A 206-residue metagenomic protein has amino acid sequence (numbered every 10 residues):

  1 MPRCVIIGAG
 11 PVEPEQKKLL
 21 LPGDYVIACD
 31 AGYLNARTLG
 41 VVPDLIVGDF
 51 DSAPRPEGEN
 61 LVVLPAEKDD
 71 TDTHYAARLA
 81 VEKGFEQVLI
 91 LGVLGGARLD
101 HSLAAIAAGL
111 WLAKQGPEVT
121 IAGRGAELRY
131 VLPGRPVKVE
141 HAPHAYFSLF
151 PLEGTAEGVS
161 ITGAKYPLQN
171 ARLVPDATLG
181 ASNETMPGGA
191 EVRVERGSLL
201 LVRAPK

Functional and structural regions predicted by a protein language model:
M1-P56: N-terminal beta-strand-loop-alpha-helix module at the start of alpha/beta ligand-binding or catalytic domains
I7, I27-D30, G48, V62-V63 (+2 more regions): General beta-strand structural signal in soluble alpha/beta enzymes
P14-E15, D70-H74, R98-A104: Short glycine/serine/threonine-rich phosphate/pyrophosphate-binding segments that cradle anionic phosphate groups
R37, V81-E86: Non-catalytic positions within long, well-ordered alpha-helices that form the structural scaffold/packing of enzyme
N60-A66, G116-T120, H144-S148, T155: A glycine-rich helix N-cap at a beta->alpha junction
L61-K83: Short phosphate-binding loop-to-helix
L89-P136: Anionic-ligand-binding alpha/beta catalytic cores of soluble enzymes and soluble regulatory domains that recognize
R124-A126, V131-K206: Long, charged alpha-helical interface segments
